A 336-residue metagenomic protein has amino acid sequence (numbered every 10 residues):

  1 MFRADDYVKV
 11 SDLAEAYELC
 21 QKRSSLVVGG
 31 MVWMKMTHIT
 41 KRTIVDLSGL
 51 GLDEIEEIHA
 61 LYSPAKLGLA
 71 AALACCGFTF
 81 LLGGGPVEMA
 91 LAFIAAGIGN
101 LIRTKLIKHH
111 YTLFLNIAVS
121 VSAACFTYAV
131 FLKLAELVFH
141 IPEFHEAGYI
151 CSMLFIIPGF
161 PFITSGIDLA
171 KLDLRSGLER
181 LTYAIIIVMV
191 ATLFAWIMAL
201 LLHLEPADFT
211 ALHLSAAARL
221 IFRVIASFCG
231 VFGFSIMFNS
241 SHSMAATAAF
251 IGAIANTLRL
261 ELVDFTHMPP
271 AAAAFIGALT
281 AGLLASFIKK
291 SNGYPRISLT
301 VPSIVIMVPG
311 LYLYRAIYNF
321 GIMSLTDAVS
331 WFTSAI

Functional and structural regions predicted by a protein language model:
K9-L52: Glycine-rich N-terminal segment of FAD-binding domains in flavoprotein oxidoreductases, spanning the beta-loop-helix
D53-P64: Membrane-embedded alpha-helical signal segments
Y62-V138, P142-F144, I150, L154-P161 (+2 more regions): Core alpha-helical transmembrane segments of integral membrane proteins
A71-A72, A92-K108, T112-L113, I117 (+3 more regions): Conserved mixed alpha/beta catalytic, RNA-binding, or beta-rich assembly cores of soluble enzyme, regulatory
L81-A95, F144-P158, T210-A226, H267-L279: Structural signature of hydrophobic alpha-helical transmembrane segments
A135-F144, L202-A216, N319-W331: Membrane-interface helix termini and inter-helical loops of multi-pass transporters
G148-M153, T164-V188, A218, M244 (+1 more regions): C-terminal transmembrane helix-loop-helix hairpin of multi-pass membrane proteins
F155-I163, Y183-F265: Generic multipass alpha-helical transmembrane bundles of integral membrane proteins
